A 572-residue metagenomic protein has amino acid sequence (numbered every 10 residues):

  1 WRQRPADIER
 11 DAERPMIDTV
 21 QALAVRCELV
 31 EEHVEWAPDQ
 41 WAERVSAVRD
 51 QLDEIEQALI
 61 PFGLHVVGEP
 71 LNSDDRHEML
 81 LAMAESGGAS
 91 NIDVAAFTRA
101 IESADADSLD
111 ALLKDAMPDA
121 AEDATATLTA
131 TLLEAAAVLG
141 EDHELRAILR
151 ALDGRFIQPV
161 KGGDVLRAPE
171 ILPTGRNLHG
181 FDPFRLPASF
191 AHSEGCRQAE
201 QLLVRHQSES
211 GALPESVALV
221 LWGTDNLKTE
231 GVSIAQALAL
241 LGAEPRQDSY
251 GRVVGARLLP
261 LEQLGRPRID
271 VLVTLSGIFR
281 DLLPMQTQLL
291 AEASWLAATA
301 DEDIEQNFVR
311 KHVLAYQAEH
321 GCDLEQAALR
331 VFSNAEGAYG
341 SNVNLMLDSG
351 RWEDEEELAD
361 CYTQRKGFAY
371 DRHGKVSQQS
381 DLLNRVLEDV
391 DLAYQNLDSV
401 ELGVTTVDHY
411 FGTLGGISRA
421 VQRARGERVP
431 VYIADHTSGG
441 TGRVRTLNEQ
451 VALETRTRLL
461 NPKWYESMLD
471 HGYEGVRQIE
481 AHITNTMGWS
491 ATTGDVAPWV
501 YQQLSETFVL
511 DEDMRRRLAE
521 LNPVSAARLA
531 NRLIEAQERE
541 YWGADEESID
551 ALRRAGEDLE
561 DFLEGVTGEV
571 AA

Functional and structural regions predicted by a protein language model:
W1-A572: Ligand/cofactor-recognition surfaces for anionic moieties
